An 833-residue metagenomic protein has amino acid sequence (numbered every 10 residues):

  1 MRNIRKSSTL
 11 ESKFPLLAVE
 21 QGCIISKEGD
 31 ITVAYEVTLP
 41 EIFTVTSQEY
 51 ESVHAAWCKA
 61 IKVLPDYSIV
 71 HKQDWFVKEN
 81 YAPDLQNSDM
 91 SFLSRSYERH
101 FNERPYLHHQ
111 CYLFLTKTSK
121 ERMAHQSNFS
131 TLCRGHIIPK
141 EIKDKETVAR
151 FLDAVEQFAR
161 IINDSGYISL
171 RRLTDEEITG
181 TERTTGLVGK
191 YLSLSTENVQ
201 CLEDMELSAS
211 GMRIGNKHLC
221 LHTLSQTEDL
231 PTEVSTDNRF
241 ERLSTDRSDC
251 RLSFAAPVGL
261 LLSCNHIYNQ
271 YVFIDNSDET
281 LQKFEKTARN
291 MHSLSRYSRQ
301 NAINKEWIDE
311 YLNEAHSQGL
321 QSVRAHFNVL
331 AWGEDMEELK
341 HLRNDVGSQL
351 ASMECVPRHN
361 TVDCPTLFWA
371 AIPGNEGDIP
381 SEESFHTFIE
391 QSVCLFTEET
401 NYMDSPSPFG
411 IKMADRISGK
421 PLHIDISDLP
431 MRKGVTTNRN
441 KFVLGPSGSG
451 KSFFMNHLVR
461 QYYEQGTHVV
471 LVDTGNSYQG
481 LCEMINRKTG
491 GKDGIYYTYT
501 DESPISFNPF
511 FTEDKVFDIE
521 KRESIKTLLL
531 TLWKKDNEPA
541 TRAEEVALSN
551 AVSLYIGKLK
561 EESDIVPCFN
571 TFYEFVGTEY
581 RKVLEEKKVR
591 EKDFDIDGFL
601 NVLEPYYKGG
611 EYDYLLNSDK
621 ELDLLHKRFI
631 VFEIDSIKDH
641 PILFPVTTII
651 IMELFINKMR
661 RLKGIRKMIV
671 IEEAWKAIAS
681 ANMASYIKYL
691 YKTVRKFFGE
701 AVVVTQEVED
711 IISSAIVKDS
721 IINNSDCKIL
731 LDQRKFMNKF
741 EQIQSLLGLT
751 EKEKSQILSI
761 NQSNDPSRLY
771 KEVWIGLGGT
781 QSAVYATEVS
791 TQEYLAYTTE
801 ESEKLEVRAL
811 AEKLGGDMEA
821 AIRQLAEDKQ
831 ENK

Functional and structural regions predicted by a protein language model:
M1-E399: Extended, folded cores of ATP/NTP-driven motor/assembly subunits in large transport and secretion machines
C23-G29, N102-L107, S317-S322, A414-R416 (+3 more regions): Short glycine/proline-enriched loop/turn "hinge" motifs that connect secondary-structure elements and lie
P40, S47-V63, L260-S263, C355-V356 (+8 more regions): P-loop NTPase motor domains
L85-M90, S127-L132, G374-G377, M484-T489 (+5 more regions): Short secondary-structure boundary/capping segments
H100, V516-N570, A715-K833: P-loop NTPase motor core of the ASCE superfamily
L132-I161, M353, G445-G450, A796-A821: Short, cationic low-complexity segments
S427-Q461, V469-Q479, I495-S503, D635-S755 (+1 more regions): Conserved P-loop NTPase motor cores
